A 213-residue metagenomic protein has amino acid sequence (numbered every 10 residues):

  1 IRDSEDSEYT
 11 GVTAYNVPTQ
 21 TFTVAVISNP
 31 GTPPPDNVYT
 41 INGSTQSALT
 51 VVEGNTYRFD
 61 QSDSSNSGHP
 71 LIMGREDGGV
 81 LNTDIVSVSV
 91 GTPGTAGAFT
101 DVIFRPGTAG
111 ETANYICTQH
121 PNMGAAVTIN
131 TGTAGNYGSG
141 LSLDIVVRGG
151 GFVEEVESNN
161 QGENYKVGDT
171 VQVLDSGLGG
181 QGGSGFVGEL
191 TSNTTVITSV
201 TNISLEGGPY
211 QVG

Functional and structural regions predicted by a protein language model:
I1-D3, V12-A14, G132-G213: Conserved, function-critical positions that sit in or immediately flank catalytic and ligand-binding motifs
D3, V51, Q61-S64, P106 (+3 more regions): Non-cytosolic beta-sheet module surface loops
N16-T19, V52-G54, G97: Solvent-exposed, conformationally flexible loop/turn segments
Q20-P30, S62-G68, V88-G132: Extracellular/periplasmic metallocenter environments
I27-E53: N-terminal edge beta-strand
S47, Y57, A98-V102: Short strand-edge motifs at loop-to-beta-strand transitions and within beta-strands of extracellular beta-rich domains
G54, G110-T112, G168, G213: Extracellular Ig-like/FN3 beta-sandwich strand-entry sites
P70-G74, Q172: Beta-strand signatures of extracellular beta-sandwich domains
